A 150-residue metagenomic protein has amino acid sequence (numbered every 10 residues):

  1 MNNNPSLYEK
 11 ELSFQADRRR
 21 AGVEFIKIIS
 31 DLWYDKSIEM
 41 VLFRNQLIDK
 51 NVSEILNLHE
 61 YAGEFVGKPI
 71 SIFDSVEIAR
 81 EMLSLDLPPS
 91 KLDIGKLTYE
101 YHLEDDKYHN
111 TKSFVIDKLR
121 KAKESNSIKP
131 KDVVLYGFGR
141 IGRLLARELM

Functional and structural regions predicted by a protein language model:
M1-K129, E148-M150: N-terminal ligand-binding/catalytic initiation module
S127-L149: Glycine-rich adenosine-cofactor-binding loop
